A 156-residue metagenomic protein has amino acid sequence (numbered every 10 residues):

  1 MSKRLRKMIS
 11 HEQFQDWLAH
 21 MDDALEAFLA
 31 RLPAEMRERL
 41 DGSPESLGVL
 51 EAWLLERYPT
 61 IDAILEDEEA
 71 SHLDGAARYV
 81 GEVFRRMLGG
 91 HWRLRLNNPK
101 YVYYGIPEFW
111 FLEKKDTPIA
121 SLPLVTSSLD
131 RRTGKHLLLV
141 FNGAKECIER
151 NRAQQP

Functional and structural regions predicted by a protein language model:
M1-S71: N-terminal low-complexity, intrinsically disordered segments
D22-E26, M36, I61, M87 (+3 more regions): Amphipathic alpha-helical interaction segments
L40, I64, H91-L94, P156: Short glycine-rich, low-complexity/disordered patches
L54-R57, V83, M87-L88, S128-R132: Generic structural signal for hydrophobic core residues of well-folded globular domains
D67-V125: Amphipathic protein-protein interaction modules
Y101-P156: A recognition module on extended beta-rich or small alphabeta surfaces enriched in W/G with H and D/E
